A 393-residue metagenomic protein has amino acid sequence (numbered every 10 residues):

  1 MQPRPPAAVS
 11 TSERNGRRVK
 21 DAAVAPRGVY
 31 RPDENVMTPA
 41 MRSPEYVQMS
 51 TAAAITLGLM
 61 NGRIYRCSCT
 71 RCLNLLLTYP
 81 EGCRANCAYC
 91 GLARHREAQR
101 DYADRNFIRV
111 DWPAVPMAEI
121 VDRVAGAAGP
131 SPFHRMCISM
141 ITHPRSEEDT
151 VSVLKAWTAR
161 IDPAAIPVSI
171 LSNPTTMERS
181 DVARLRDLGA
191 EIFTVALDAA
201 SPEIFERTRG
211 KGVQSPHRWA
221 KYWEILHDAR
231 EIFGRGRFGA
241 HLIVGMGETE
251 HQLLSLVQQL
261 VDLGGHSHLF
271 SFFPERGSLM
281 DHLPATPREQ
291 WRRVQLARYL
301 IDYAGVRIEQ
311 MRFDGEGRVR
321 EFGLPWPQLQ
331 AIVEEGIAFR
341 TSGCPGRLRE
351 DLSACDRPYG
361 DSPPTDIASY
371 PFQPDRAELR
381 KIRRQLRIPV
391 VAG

Functional and structural regions predicted by a protein language model:
Q2-P6, S12-R71, I232, L254-G393: Auxiliary Fe-S-binding modules of radical SAM enzymes
A52-R96, A128, R135-I138: N-terminal pre-triad scaffold of radical SAM enzymes
R94-R123, A127-D149, P163-D181, L188-W223 (+1 more regions): Core AdoMet radical
A127-A128, W157, I161, L185 (+2 more regions): Generic structural signal for hydrophobic
R135-M140, R237-L242, S271: Short beta-strands and strand-loop turn motifs
T150-P167, H217-R235, R288-G305: Alpha-helix-loop-beta-strand connector modules within alpha/beta enzyme cores
S169-T175, K211-G212, I225-H251, G277 (+1 more regions): Conserved strand-turn element in the central/C-terminal portion of the radical SAM core barrel that lines
E178-L185, M246-D262: Catalytic cores of alpha/beta
